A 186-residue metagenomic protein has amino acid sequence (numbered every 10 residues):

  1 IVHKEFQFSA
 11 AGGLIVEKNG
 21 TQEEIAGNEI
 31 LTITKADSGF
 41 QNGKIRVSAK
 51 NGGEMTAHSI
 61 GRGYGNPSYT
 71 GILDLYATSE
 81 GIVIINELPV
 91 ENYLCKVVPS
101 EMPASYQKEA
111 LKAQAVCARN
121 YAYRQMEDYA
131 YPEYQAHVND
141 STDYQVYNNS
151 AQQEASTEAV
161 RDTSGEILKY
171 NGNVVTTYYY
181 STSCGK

Functional and structural regions predicted by a protein language model:
I1-K186: Conserved, single-site charged/polar hotspot
